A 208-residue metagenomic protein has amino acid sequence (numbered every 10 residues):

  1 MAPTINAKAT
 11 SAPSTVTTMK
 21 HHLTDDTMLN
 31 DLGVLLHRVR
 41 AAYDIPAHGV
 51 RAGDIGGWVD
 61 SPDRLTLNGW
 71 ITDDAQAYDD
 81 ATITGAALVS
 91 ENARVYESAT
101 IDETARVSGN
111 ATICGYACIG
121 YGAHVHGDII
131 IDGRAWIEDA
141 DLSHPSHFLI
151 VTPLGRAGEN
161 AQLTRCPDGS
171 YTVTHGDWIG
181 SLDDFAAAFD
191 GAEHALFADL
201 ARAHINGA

Functional and structural regions predicted by a protein language model:
M1-A2, G85: Short intrinsically disordered, low-complexity coil segments enriched in acidic
A2-N68, V151-A208: Terminal amphipathic alpha-helical/low-complexity segments used for targeting or macromolecular assembly
A7-A9, A93, A111: N-terminal cationic leader/targeting segments used for protein routing and processing
A9-A12, Y96, R106: Intrinsically disordered, low-complexity segments
G56, N68, D74, D80 (+10 more regions): Detector for repetitive beta-architecture
H126-G169: Intrinsically disordered, low-complexity linker/tail regions enriched in Pro/Ser/Thr and polar/acidic residues
